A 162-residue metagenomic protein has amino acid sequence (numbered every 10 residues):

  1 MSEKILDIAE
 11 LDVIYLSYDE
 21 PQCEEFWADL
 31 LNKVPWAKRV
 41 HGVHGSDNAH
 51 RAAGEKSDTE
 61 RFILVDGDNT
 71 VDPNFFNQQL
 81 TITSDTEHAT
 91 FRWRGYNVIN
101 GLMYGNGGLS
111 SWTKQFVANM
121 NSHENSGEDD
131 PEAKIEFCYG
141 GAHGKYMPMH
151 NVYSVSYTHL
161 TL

Functional and structural regions predicted by a protein language model:
M1-K56: N-terminal anchoring/stem segment of glycosyltransferases
E24-E25, P73-F76: Short glycine-/acidic-enriched loop or helix-start segments at secondary-structure transitions that form or flank
F62: Short aromatic/hydrophobic "clamp" motif used to bind/position activated sugar donors
D66-T70: The conserved acidic donor/metal-binding loop of glycosyltransferases
F75-N100: Conserved donor-nucleotide/metal-binding helix-loop-beta segment in metal-dependent transferases, i.e., the alpha-helix
N106-S122: Conserved nucleotide-sugar donor-binding and metal-coordinating catalytic region shared by glycosyltransferases
H123-G140: Donor nucleotide-sugar recognition loop
T158-L162: Conserved small/polar residues in nucleotide/adenosyl-binding loops
